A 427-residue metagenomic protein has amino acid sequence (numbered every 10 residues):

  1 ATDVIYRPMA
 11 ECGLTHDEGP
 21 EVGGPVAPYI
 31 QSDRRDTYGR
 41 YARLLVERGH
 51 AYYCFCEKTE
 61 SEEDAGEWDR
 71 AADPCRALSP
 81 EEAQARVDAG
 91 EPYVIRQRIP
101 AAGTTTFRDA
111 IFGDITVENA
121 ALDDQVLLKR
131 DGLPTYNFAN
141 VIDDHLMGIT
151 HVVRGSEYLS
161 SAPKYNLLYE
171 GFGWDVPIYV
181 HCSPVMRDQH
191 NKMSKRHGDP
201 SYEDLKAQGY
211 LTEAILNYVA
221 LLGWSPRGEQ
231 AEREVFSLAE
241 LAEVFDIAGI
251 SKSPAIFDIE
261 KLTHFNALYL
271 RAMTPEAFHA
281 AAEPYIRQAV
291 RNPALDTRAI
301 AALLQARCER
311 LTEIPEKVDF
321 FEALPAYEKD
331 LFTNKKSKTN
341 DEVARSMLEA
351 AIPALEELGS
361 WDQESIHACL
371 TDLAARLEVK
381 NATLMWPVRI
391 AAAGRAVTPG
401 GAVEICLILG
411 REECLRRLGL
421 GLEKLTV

Functional and structural regions predicted by a protein language model:
A1-W68, S160-W174, A214: N-terminal Rossmann-like or analogous alpha/beta NTP/dinucleotide-binding catalytic cores that position adenine
L14, E67-D69, W174, Y210 (+5 more regions): Helix N-cap/coil-helix junction residues
G39-T105: Conserved active-site carboxylates
F55-K58, V219, E229-S237, S253-I259 (+6 more regions): Short coil/turn segments at secondary-structure boundaries
A89-L270, A277, P284, W386-A393 (+1 more regions): Alpha-helical recognition segments enriched in aromatics with Gly/Pro capping that present substrate-recognition
N166, Y202-E203, T263-N266, E283 (+5 more regions): Amphipathic alpha-helical segments within well-ordered protein domains
P275-L377: Small-residue-rich helix-loop
E364-V427: Charged substrate- and nucleic-acid-binding regions of tRNA-handling and nucleotidyl-transfer enzymes, centered on
